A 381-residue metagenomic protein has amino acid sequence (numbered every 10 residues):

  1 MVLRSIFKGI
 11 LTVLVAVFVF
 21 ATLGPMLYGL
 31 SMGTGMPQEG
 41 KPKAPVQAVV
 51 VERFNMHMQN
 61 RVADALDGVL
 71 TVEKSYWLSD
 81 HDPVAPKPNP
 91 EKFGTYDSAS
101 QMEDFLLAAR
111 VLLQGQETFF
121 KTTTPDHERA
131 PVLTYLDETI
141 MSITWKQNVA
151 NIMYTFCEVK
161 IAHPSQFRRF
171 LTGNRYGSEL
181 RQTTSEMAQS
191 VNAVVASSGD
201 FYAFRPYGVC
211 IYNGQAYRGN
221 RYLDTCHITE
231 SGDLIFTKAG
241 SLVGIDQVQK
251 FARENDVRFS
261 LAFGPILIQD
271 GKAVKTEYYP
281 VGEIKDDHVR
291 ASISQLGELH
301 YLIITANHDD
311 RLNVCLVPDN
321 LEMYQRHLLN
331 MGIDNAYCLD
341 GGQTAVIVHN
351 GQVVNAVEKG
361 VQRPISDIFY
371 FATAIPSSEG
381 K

Functional and structural regions predicted by a protein language model:
L3-D224: Zymogen propeptides
I152, A162-P164, G232-D233, Q295-L302: Beta-strand-turn-beta hairpins that frame and shape the catalytic cleft of phosphate-ester-processing enzymes
E158-K160, S197-G199, T229, S294 (+1 more regions): Short beta-strand segments
L171-E179, S241-V243, T305-R311: Short, solvent-exposed aromatic-acidic interface loops
S178-R181, I245-F251, D286, L312-D319: A short, polar/proline- and glycine-enriched secondary-structure boundary/capping micro-motif
M187-P206, G264, I268-V274, G332-G342: A short, charged
D200-I284: Active-site-adjacent helix-turn-beta-strand microarchitecture at beta-sheet edges that either contains or buttresses
P206-I228, E277-L339, T344-K381: Conserved, well-ordered active-site substructure
